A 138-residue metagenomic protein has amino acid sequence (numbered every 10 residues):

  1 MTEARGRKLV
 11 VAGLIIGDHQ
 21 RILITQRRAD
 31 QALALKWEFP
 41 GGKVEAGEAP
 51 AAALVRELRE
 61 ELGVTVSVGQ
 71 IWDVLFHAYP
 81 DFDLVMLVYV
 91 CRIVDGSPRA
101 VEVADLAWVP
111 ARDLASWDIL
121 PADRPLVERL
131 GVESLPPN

Functional and structural regions predicted by a protein language model:
M1-I22, K43, V74: Conserved N-terminal beta-strand and adjoining loop/helix that marks the start of the Nudix/MutT-like hydrolase domain
E3-R5, G131-N138: Generic C-terminal helix-cap and adjacent flexible tail
V10, L23, E38, V88 (+1 more regions): Conserved beta-strand segments that form the floor/walls of ligand-binding pockets within enzyme and binding domains
G17, D73-R99, A107: Active-site-adjacent beta-strand/loop module that shapes the phosphate/pyrophosphate-binding cleft
R27-D30, I119: Short coil/turn segments
Q31-K36: A conserved beta-turn-beta hairpin within the catalytic core of GNAT-like acetyltransferases that forms part
F39-I71, P110: The catalytic Nudix box helix
V90, R99-L130: NUDIX/MutT-family hydrolases
